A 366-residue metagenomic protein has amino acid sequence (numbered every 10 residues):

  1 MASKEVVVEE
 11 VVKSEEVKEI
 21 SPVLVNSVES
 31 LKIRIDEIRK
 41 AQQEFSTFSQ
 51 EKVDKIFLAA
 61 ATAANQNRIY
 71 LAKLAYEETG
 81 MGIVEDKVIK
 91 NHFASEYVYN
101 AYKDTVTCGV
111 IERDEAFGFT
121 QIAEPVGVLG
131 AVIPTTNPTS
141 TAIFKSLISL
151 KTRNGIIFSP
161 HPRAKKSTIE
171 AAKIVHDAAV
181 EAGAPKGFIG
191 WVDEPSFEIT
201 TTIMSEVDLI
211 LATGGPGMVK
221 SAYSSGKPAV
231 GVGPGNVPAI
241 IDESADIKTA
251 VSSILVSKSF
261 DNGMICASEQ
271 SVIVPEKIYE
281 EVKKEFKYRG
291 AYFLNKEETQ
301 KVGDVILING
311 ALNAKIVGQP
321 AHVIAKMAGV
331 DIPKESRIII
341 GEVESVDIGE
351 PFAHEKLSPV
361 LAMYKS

Functional and structural regions predicted by a protein language model:
A2-T120, I148, Y288: N-terminal Rossmann-like NAD(P)+-binding subdomain of aldehyde/semialdehyde dehydrogenases
V11, K18, V25-S27, F144 (+2 more regions): ALDH superfamily catalytic-core signature
N26-E29, I33-D36, F48-E51, K55-A59 (+19 more regions): Conserved active-site and cofactor/substrate-binding residues in soluble primary-metabolism enzymes
I35, R39-Q42, S46-S49, F57-R68 (+11 more regions): Structural signal for hydrophobic packing residues in well-ordered secondary-structure cores of soluble enzyme domains
K40-T47, G130, S271-V274, L357-S366: Short, well-ordered beta-strand elements within core beta-sheets of diverse protein domains
A101-G118, V126, V317-G318, K334-S336 (+1 more regions): Alpha-helix-centered segments that form part of catalytic cores
V110-T249: Rossmann-like NAD(P) dinucleotide-binding subdomain of oxidoreductase/dehydrogenase enzymes
